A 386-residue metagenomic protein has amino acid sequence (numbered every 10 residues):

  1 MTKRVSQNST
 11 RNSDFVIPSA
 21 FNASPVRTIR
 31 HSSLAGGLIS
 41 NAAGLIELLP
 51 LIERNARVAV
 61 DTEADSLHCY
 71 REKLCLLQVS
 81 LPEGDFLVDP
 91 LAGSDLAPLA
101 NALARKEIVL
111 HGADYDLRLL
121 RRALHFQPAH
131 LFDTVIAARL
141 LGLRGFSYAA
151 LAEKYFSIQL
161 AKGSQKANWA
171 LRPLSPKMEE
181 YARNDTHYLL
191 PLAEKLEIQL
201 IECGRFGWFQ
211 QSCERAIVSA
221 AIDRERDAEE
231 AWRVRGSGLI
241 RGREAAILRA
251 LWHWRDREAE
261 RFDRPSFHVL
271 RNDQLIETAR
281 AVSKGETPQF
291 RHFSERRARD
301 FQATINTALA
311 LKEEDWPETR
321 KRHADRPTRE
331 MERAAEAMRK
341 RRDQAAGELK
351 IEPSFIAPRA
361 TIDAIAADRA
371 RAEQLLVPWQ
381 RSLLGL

Functional and structural regions predicted by a protein language model:
T2-R4, A20-V58, T62: N-terminal accessory regions of nucleic-acid-interacting proteins
R4, L196-L386: Accessory DNA-binding and partner-docking regions appended to nucleic-acid-acting proteins, especially the terminal
N8, N12-D14: Intrinsic-disorder-associated, low-complexity terminal segments enriched in Asp/Asn/His/Tyr and depleted of Lys/Arg
H31, L38, L76-P98, A102 (+3 more regions): Active-site-proximal helix-loop-helix substrate-binding element of RNase H-like nuclease domains
A59, H68, L76-V79: Non-catalytic, usually N-terminal nucleic-acid engagement modules in DNA/RNA processing proteins
D65, I136-L140, D273-I276: Conserved short loop/turn motifs at secondary-structure junctions
